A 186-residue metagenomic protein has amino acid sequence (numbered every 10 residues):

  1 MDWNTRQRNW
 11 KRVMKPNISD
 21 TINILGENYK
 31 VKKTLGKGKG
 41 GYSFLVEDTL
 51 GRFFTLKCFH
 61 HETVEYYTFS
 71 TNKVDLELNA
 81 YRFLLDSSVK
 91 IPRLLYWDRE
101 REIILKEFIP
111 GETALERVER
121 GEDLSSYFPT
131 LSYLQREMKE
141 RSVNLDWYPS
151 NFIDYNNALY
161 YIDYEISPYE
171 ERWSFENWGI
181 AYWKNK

Functional and structural regions predicted by a protein language model:
M1-K33: Juxta-kinase regulatory segment immediately upstream of eukaryotic protein kinase catalytic domains
G26, T49-G51, N157: Glycine-centered tight beta-turn/hairpin loop motif at sheet-sheet or coil-to-beta transitions
K33-T34, K39-D75: ATP-binding glycine-rich loop module of kinase domains
F54, K90, I104, Y160-D163: Protein kinase-like catalytic core scaffold
N79-V89: Structural motif at the C-terminus of the N-lobe alphaC helix and the adjacent alphaC-beta4 loop of the Hanks-type
V89-F128: Conserved structural core of kinase catalytic domains
K139-V143, Y155-K186: C-lobe/activation-segment region of protein kinase-like
W147-F152: Hydrophobic residue at the +6 position relative to the catalytic HRD Asp in the kinase catalytic loop
